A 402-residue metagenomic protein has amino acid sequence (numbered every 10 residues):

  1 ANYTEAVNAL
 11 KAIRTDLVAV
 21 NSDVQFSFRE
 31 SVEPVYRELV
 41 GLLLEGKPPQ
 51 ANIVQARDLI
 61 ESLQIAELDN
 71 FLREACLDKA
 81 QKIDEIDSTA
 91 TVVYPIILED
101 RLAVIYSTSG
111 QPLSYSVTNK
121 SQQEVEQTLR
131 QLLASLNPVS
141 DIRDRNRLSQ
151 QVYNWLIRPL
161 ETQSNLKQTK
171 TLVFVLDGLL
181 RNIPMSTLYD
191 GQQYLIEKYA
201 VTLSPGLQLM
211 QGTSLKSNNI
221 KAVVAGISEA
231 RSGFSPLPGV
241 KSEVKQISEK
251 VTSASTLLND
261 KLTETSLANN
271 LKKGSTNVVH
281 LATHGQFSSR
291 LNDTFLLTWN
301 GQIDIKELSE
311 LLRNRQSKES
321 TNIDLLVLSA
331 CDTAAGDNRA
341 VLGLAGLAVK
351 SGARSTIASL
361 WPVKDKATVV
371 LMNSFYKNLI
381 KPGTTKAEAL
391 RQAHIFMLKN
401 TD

Functional and structural regions predicted by a protein language model:
A1-Q150, N154, R158, N165-G191 (+1 more regions): Alpha-helical solenoid repeat scaffolds used for protein-protein interaction
L63, V104, L172-F174, A225 (+6 more regions): Residue-level detector of buried hydrophobic side-chain packing in well-ordered secondary-structure elements
A75, E85-I86, G110, Q168 (+2 more regions): Catalytic-core domains of enzymes
R101, R181-I183, R231-G233, E264-S266 (+3 more regions): Flexible loop/turn segments at secondary-structure boundaries
L113, T256, S355-S359: Short hydrophobic alpha-helical runs that function as membrane-insertion/retention elements
Q168, T368-D402: An often Trp-containing, charged/polar helix-loop segment at the C-terminal end of enzyme catalytic cores
P205-G212, N277, L281-S374: Catalytic cores of nucleophile-dependent amide-cleaving enzymes
